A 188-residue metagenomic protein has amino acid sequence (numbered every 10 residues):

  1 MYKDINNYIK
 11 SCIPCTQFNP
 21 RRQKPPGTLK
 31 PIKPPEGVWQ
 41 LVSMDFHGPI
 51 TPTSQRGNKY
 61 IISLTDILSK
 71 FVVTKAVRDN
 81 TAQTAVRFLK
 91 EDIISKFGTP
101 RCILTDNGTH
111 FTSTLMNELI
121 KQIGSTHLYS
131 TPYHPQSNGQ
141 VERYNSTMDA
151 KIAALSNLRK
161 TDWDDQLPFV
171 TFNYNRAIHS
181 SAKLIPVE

Functional and structural regions predicted by a protein language model:
M1-E188: Integrase module of LTR retroelements
